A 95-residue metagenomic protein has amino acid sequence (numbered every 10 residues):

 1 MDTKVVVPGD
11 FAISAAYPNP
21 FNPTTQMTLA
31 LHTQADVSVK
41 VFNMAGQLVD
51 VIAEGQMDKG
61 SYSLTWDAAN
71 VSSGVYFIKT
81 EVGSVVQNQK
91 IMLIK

Functional and structural regions predicted by a protein language model:
M1-Y17, F21-V41, S63-W66, V82-V85: Glycine-centered coil/turn sites that cap beta-strands in beta-rich domains
Q26, I52-G83: Short, surface-exposed loop/turn motifs with a glycine/proline- and acidic-biased composition
V37-V41, V49, V71, V75: Hydrophobic aliphatic residue packing
L48, V86-N88: A structural signal for beta-strand boundary/capping segments at domain termini and interdomain linkers
I91-K95: Short beta-strand edge segments in extracellular beta-sheet folds
